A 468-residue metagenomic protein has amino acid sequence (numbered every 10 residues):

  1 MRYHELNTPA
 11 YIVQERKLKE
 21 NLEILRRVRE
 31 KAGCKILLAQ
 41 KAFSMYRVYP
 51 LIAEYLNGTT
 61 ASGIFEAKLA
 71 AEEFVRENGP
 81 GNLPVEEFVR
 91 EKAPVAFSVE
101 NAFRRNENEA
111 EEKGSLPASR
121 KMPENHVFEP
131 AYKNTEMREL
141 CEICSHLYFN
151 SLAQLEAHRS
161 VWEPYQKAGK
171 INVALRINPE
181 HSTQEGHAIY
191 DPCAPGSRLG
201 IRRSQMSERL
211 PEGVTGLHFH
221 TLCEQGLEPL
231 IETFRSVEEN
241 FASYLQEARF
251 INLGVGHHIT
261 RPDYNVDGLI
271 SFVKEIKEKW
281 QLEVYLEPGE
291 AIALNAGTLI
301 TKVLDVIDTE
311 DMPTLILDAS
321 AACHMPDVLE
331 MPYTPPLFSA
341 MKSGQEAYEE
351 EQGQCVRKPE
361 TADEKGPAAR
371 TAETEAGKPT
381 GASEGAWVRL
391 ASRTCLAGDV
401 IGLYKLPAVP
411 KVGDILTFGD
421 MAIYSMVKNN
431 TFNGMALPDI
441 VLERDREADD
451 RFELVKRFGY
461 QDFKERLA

Functional and structural regions predicted by a protein language model:
M1-G79, P84-F103, E109-H146, L152-P164 (+7 more regions): A charged N-terminal "starter" segment
L18, K41, A70, L175 (+5 more regions): Conserved, mostly hydrophobic/aromatic
N21-I24, S44-V48, Y55, E66 (+12 more regions): General structural feature for long, well-ordered alpha-helical segments within catalytic domains of soluble enzymes
L37, N172, F250, E283 (+1 more regions): Hydrophobic "anchor" residues on beta-strands that sit immediately upstream of conserved functional sites
A39-M45, I64-F65, P130-Y132, N150-L152 (+5 more regions): Active-site beta-loop-alpha junctions enriched in small/polar residues
T59-T60, L147-Y148, L217, I251 (+2 more regions): Hydrophobic residues within beta-strands of alpha/beta enzymes
E163, A168, P179-E310, K378-T380: Active-site loop/helix belt of alpha/beta enzymes
F272, P288-C355, E373, G377-A468: Charged (often Lys/Glu-rich) extended helix/loop segments that serve as interaction or gating elements
